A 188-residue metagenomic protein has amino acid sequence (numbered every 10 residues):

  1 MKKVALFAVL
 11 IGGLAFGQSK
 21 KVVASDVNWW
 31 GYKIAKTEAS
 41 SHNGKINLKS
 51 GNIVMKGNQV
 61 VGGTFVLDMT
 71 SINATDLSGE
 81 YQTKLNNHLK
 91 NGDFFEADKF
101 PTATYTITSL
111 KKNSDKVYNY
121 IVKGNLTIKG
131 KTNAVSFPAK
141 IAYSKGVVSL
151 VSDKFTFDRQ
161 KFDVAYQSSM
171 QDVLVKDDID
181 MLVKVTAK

Functional and structural regions predicted by a protein language model:
M1-V22: Bacterial Sec-dependent N-terminal signal peptides
Q18-K188: Low-complexity, acidic/polar, glycine-enriched regions of mature
